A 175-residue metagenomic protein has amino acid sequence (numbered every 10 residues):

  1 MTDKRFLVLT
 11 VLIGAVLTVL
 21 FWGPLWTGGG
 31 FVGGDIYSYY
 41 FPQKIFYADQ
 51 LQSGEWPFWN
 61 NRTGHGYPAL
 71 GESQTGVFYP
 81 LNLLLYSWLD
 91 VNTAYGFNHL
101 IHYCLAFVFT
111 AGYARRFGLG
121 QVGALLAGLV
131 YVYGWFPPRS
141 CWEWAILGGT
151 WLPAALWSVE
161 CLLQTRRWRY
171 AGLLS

Functional and structural regions predicted by a protein language model:
M1-G23: Start-transfer (signal-anchor) and selected internal transmembrane alpha helices of multi-pass inner/ER membrane
M1-V8, R115-V122, W168: Membrane-interfacial loop-to-helix junctions in multi-pass inner-membrane proteins
L7-L12, F97, L125-L129, A171-L173: Hydrophobic alpha-helical transmembrane segments
A15-Y113, L129-T150: Membrane-interface coil-to-helix junctions
W56, A111, Q121-G128, R169-A171: Beta-sheet entry/capping signal
G66-A69, G118-G120, W142, L163-R166: Short, amphipathic, aromatic/basic-enriched membrane-interface segments that mark the entry/exit of transmembrane
F117, Y133-G134, E160, L174: The structured alpha-helical core of multi-pass membrane proteins
A155-A171: Membrane-interface transmembrane helices that cradle and orient dolichyl/undecaprenyl
